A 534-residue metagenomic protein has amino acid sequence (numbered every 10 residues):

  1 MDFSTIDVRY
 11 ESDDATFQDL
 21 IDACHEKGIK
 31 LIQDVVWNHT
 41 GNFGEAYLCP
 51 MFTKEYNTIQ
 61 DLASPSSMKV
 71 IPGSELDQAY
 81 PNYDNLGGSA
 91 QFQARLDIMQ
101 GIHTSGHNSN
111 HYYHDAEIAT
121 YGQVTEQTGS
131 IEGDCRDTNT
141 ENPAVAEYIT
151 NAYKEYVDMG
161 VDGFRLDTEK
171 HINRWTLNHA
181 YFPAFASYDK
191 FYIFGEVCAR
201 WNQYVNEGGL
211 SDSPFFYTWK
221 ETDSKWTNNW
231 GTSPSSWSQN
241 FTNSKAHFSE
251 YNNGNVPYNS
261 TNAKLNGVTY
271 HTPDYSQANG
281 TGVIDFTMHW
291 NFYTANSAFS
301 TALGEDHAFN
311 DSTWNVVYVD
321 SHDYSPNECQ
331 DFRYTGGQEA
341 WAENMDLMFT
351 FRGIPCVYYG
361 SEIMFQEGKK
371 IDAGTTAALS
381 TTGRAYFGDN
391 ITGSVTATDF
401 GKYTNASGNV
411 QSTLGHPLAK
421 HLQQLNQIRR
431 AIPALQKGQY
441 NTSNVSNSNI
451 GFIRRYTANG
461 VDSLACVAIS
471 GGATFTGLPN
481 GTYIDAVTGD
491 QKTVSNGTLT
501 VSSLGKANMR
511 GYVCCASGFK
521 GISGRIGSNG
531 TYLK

Functional and structural regions predicted by a protein language model:
M1-M159, L177-N206, S213-W290: Substrate-binding/active-site clefts of carbohydrate-active enzymes
D7, T40-G41, N173, E328 (+1 more regions): Activation segment
I21, H25, T150-Y318, F332-E339 (+4 more regions): Active-site-proximal helices and loops of the catalytic beta/alpha 8
Y121-E141, D158-G160, S321-D331, A397-N409: Short glycine/proline-rich turn/loop motifs
